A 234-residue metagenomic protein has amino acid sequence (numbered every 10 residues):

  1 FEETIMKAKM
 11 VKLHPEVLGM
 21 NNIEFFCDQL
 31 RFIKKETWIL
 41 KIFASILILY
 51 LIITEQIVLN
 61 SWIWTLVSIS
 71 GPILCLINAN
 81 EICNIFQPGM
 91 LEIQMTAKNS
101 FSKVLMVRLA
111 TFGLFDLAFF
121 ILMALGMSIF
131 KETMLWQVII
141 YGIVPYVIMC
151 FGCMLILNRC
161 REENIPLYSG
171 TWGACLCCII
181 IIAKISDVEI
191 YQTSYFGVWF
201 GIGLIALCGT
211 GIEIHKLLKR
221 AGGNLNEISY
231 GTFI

Functional and structural regions predicted by a protein language model:
F1-S61, N158, I205-I234: Hydrophobic alpha-helical transmembrane segments
G19-A97, F101-S102, M106-L114, A118: Core alpha-helical transmembrane segments of integral membrane proteins
I48-I52, F119, M123-M127, C153 (+2 more regions): Structural signal for membrane-spanning alpha-helices in multi-pass inner-membrane proteins, emphasizing helix cores
W62-P88, M106-L167, L176: Secretory targeting signals
T96-K103, T111, L117-W136, T210-I234: Membrane-interface module
F101-V104, T171-I179: Small-residue-rich segments of transmembrane alpha-helices in multi-pass membrane proteins, especially helix faces
V144, S194-T210: Small-residue-rich transmembrane alpha-helices that serve as helix-helix interface/gating elements in multipass
C177-Y191: Hydrophobic alpha-helical transmembrane segments in multi-pass integral membrane proteins
